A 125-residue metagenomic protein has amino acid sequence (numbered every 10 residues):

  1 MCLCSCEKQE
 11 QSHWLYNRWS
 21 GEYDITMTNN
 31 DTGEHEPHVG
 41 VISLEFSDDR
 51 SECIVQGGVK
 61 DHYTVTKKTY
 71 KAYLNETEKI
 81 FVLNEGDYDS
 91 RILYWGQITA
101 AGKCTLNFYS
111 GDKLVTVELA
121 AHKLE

Functional and structural regions predicted by a protein language model:
C2-D24, H122-E125: Bacterial Sec-dependent N-terminal signal peptides
S12-V39, L74: Tryptophan-anchored aromatic micro-motifs
D31-E76: N-terminal glycine/threonine-rich, aromatic-flanked beta-hairpin/loop signature
E36-G40, D89, K113-V117: Amphipathic hydrophobic-ligand
I54-V59, I80-D87, T105-G111: Short beta-strand segments that buttress and anchor functional surface loops
H62-Y73, T105-E125: Edge beta-strand at a domain terminus
N75-Q97: An anionic, turn-rich surface loop/hairpin at beta-sheet edges that serves as a generic interaction/coordination patch
Y94-S110: Low-complexity, intrinsically disordered Gly/Pro/Thr-rich segments
